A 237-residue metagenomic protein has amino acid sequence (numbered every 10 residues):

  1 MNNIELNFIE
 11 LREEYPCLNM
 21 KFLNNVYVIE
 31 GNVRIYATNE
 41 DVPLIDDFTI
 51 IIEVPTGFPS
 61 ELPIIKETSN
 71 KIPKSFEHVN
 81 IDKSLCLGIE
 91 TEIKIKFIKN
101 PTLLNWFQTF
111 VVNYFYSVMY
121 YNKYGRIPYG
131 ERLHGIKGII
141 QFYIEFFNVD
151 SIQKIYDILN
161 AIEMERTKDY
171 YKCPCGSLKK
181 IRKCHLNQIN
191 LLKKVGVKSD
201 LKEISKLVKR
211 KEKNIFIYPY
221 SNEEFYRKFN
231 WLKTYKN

Functional and structural regions predicted by a protein language model:
M1-N3: N-terminal membrane-targeting/insertion segments
E5-W106, Y120: Compact alpha/beta protein-protein interaction domains typified by the UBC
T91-N100, L104-N237: Acidic/negatively charged segments and metal-coordination signatures
